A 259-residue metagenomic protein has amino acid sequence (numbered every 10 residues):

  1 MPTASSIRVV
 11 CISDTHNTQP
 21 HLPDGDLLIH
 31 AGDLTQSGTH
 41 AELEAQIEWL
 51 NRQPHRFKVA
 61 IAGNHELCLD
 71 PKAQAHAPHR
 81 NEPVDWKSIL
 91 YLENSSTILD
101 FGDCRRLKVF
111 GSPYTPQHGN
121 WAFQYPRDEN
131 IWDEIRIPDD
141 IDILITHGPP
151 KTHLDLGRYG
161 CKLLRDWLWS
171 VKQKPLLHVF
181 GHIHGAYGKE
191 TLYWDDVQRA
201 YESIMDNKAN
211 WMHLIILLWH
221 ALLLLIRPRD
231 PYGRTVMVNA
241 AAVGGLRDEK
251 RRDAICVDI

Functional and structural regions predicted by a protein language model:
M1-C11, T15-N17, K72, L92 (+4 more regions): Acidic, histidine-bearing metal-coordination/catalytic regions of metal-dependent phosphoesterases
M1-V9, T97-G111, P138-I143, R229-V236: Beta-strand-turn-beta hairpins that frame and shape the catalytic cleft of phosphate-ester-processing enzymes
I12-F101: Core catalytic region of metal-dependent phosphoesterases/phosphodiesterases, especially metallo-beta-lactamase-like
D14, G32-D33, K58, G63 (+5 more regions): Divalent metal-coordination and catalytic microenvironments
H16-H21, T35-T39, H65-P71, S96-D100 (+5 more regions): Active-site environment of divalent metal-dependent phosphoester hydrolases
C104-I141, L156-R165: Binuclear metal-dependent hydrolase catalytic cores centered on His/Asp/Glu-rich metal-binding motifs
D139-K174, G188-D206: Active-site-proximal segments of metal-dependent phosphoesterases and phosphodiesterases across multiple
A186-I259: Binuclear metal-dependent phosphoesterase catalytic core
